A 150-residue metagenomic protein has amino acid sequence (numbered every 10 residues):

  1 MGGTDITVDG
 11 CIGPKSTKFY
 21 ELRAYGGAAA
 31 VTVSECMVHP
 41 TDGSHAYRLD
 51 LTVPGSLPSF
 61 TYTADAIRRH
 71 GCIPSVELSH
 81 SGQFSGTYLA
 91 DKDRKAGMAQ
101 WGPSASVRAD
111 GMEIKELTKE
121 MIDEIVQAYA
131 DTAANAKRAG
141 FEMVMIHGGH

Functional and structural regions predicted by a protein language model:
M1-S81, Y88, E113, I125 (+1 more regions): N-terminal capping/small domains of soluble enzymes
C36, E77-H80, F141-H150: Short, well-ordered beta-to-alpha junction loops that form the rim of enzyme active sites and present histidine/acidic
I73, S79-F141: Non-globular sequence segments
